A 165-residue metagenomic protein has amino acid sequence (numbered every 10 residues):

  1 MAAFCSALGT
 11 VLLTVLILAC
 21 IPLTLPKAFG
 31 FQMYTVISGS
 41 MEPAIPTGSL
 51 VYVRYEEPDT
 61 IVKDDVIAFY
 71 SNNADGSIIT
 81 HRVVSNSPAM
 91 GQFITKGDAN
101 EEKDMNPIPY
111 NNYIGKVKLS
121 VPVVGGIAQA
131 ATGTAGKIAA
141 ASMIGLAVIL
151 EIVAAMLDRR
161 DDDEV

Functional and structural regions predicted by a protein language model:
M1-Y34: Hydrophobic secretory-pathway targeting helix
A3-C5, A139-V165: Juxtamembrane interface at the cytosolic side of transmembrane helices
A7, N73-H81, P107-N112: Short coil-to-beta-strand transition motifs
I21-F31, A130, A155, R159-D162: Transmembrane helix-loop junctions and nearby membrane-interface residues
L23-R82: Membrane-proximal low-complexity regions enriched in glycine and acidic/polar residues
V84, P88-G126: Extended, hydrophilic extramembrane loops/domains of integral membrane proteins
G126-S142: Juxtamembrane/start-of-transmembrane alpha-helix segments at the extracytoplasmic/lumenal side of membrane anchors
